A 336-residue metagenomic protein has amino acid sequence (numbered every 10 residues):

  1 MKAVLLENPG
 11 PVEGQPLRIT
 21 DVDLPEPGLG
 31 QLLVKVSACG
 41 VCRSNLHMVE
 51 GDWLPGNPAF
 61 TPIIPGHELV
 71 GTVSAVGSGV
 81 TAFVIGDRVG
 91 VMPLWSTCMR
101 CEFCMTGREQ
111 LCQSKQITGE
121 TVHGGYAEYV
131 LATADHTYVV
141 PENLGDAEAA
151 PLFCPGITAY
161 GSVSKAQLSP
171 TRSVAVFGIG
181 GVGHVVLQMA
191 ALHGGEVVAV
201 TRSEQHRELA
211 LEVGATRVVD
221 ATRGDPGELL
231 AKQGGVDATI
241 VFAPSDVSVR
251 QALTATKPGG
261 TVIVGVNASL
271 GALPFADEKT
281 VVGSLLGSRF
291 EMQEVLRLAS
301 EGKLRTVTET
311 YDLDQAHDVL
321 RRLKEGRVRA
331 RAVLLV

Functional and structural regions predicted by a protein language model:
A3, R250, M292-V336: C-terminal hydrophobic helical "lid"/dimerization subdomain of Rossmann-like NAD(P)H-dependent oxidoreductases
D23-C39, W53-E102, P141-L144: Glycine-rich beta-strand-centered segment in the early N-terminal region that forms part of a ligand/cofactor-binding
D23-L24, F60-G66, T118-V122, E128 (+1 more regions): Short Gly/Pro-enriched turn/cap motifs at secondary-structure boundaries
P58, W95-F177: NAD(P)H dinucleotide-binding glycine-rich loop of Rossmann-like/cofactor-binding domains, especially the beta1-alpha1
E142-P226: Mid-domain Rossmann-like dinucleotide-binding core that forms the NAD(H)/NADP(H) cofactor-binding site
A166-L168, V198, E204-T280: Glycine-rich cofactor phosphate-binding loops and adjacent beta1-alpha1 units of small-molecule cofactor enzyme domains
